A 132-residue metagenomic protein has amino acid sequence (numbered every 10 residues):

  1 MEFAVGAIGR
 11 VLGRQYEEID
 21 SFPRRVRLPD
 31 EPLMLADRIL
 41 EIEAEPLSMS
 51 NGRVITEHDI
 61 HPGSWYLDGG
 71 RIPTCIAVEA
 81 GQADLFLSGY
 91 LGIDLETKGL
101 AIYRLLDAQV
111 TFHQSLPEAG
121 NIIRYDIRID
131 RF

Functional and structural regions predicted by a protein language model:
M1-C75, L91, L95-E96, T111-A119 (+1 more regions): Non-catalytic linker/capping segments at the edges of enzyme domains
A36, Y103-D107: Hydrophobic residues on conserved beta-strands that form the core of alpha/beta folds
Q82-G92: Extracellular/luminal beta-rich ligand-recognition and adhesion surfaces characterized by aromatic-Gly/Pro-enriched
E96-Y103: Short, basic/aromatic beta-hairpin or loop at an interaction surface
